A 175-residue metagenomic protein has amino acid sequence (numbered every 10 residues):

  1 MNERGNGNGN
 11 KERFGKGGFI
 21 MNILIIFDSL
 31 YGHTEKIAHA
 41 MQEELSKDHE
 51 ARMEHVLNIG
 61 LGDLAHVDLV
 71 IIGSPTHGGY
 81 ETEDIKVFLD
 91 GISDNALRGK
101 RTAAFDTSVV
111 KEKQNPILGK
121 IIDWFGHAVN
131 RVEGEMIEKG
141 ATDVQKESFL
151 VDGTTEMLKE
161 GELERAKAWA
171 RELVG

Functional and structural regions predicted by a protein language model:
E3-I20: Short, Lys/Arg-enriched N-terminal segments with co-localized hydrophobic residues within the first ~10-30 amino acids
M21-N22, R171: Secondary-structure boundary/capping motif
N22-D48: N-terminal beta1-alpha1 ligand-phosphate binding loop
D28, V56, T107: Cofactor-binding loop segments of dinucleotide-utilizing enzymes, especially the Rossmann-like FAD- and NAD(P)+-binding
G32, G60, K111: Flexible, glycine-rich phosphate/dinucleotide-binding loops and adjacent beta-alpha linkers at cofactor/substrate
K36, E43-R52, H66-G175: FMN-binding flavodoxin-like domain, especially the glycine-rich phosphate-binding loop
E50-L61: A short, well-structured beta->alpha microelement
